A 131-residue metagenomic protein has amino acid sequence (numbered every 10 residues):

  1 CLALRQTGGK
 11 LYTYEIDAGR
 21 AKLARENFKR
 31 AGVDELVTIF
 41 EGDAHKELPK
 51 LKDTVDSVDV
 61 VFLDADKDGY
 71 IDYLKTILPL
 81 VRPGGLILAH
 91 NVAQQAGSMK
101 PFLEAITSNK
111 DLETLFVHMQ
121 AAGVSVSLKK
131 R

Functional and structural regions predicted by a protein language model:
C1-T7: Conserved SAM-binding loop of SAM-dependent methyltransferases across substrates and taxa, primarily the Class I
G9-E15: Conserved SAM-binding motif I beta-strand of class I
Y14, G42, H90: Alpha/beta-hydrolase-fold catalytic nucleophile elbow
D17-S57: S-adenosyl-L-methionine
V55-L63, G85-L86: Short SAM/SAH-binding signature in class I
K67-R131: C-terminal substrate-binding/active-site "lid" region of AdoMet-derived donor-dependent transferases
